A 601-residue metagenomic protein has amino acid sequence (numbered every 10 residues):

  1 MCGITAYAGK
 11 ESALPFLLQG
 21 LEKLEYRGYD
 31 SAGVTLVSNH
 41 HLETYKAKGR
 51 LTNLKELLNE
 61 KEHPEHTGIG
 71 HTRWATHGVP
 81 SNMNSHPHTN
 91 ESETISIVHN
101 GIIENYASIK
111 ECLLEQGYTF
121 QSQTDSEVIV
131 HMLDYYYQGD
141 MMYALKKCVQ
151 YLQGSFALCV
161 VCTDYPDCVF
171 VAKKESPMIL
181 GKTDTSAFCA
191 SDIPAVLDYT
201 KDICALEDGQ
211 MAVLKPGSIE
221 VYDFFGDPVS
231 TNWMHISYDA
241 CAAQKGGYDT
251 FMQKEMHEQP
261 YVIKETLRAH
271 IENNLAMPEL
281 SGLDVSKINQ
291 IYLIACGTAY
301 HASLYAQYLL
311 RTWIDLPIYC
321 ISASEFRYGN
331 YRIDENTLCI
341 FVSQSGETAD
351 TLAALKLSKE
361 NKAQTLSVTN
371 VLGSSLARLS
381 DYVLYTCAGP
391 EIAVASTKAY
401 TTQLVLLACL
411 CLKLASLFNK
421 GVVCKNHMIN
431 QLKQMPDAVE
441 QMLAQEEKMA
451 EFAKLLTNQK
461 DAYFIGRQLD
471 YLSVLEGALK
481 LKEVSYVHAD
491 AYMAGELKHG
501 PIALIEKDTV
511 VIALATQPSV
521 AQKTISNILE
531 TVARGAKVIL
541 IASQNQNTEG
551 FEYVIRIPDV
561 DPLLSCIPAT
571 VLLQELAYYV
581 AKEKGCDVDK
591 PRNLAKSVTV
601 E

Functional and structural regions predicted by a protein language model:
M1-K245, D249, Y261-A269, N273-K287 (+5 more regions): Conserved short alpha-helical segments that host acidic/polar catalytic motifs at enzyme active sites
G49, G70-M83, A269-G282, A306-V342 (+2 more regions): Glycine-rich oxoanion-binding loops at beta->alpha junctions
T67, I95, Q290-Y292, L338 (+3 more regions): Structural motif
P87-T89, F170-V171, I203-C204, M211-V213 (+11 more regions): Replace "in large, NTP-powered and nucleic-acid-processing enzymes" with "in large, NTP-powered factors and other
L152-S186, T457-E483, V520, I525: Acidic/histidine-rich
G226, G550, V560-E601: Generic C-terminus detector
E258-Y292, Y382-V510, K582-E601: Active-site phosphate/pyrophosphate-binding segments
K287-Q434, L514-P558, L576: Glycine-rich phosphate-binding loops that contact phosphosugars or nucleotide phosphates
